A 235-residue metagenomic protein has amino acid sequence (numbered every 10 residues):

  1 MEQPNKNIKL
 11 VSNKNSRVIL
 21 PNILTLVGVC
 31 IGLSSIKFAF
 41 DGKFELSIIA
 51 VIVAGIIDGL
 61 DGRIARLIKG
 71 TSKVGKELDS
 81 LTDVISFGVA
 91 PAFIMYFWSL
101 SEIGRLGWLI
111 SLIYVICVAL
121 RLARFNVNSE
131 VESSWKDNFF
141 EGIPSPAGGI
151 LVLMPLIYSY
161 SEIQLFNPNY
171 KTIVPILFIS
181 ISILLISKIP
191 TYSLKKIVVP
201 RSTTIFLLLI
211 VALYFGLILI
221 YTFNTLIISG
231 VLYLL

Functional and structural regions predicted by a protein language model:
M1-G59, I64: Topogenic membrane-insertion module of multi-pass membrane proteins
M1-K9, D137-L235: C-terminal membrane-associated helical module and adjoining short loops/tails
N13-N22, V74-T82, F140-E141, Y192-T203: Short, amphipathic, aromatic/basic-enriched membrane-interface segments that mark the entry/exit of transmembrane
S16, L20-L26, L67-F125, P155: Multi-pass membrane catalytic core of lipid/isoprenoid biosynthesis enzymes
C30-S34, A90-A92, L208-G216: Hydrophobic, membrane-inserted alpha-helices
S34-I49, I85, V89-S111, M154-I173 (+1 more regions): Helix-coil boundary and interhelical linker segments in multi-pass alpha-helical membrane proteins
V53-L60, Y114-R121, I179-L185, V231-L235: Alpha-helical transmembrane segments and their membrane-interface exit regions
R63-S72, A119-W135, I186-K195: C-terminal ends of transmembrane helices
